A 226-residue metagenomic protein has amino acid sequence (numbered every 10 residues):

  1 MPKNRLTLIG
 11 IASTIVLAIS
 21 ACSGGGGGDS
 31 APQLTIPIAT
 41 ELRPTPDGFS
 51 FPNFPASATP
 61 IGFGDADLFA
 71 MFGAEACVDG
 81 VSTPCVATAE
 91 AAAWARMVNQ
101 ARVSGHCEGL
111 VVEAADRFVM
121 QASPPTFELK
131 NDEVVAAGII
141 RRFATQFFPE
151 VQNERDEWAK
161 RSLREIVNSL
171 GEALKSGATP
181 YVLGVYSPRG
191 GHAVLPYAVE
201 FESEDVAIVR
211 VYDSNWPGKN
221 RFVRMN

Functional and structural regions predicted by a protein language model:
M1-I11: Bacterial N-terminal signal peptides that target proteins for export
A18-A21: C-terminal motif of bacterial Sec signal peptides marking the signal peptidase cleavage site
G25-E133: Active-site-adjacent structural segments surrounding the nucleophilic cysteine of cysteine proteases and isopeptidases
P52, G184, Y212: Residues in well-ordered beta-strands of folded domains
R102-E108, A178-P180, G191-V194, V206-I208: Extracellular structured ligand-interaction cores
E113, R117-G191, E204: Conserved active-site-adjacent core of cysteine acyl-enzyme catalytic domains
S187-N226: Active-site signature of cysteine proteases
